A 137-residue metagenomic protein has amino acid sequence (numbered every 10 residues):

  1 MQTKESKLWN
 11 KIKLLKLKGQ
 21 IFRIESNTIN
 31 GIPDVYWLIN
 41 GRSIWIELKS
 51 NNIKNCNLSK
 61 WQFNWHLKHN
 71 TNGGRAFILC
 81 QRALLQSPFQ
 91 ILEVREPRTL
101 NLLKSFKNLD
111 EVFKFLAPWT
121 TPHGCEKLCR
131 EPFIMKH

Functional and structural regions predicted by a protein language model:
M1-S26, C125, E131, M135-H137: Acidic-basic catalytic patches of nuclease active cores, encompassing PD-(D/E)XK and other metal-cofactor nuclease
I12-L15, E96-L102, F106: Structured catalytic cores of enzymes that bind and process phosphorylated ligands/cofactors
G31: Beta-rich catalytic cores
V35-W37, R42-N52: Conserved catalytic cores of phosphodiester-cleaving nucleases, focusing on short active-site segments
N52-F63: Active-site-adjacent loop/helix micro-motif of nuclease/hydrolase catalytic cores
F63-H69: Aromatic- and charge-enriched substrate-recognition/interaction segments in catalytic or ligand-/protein-binding
N70-P97: Nucleic-acid nuclease catalytic cores
L102-H137: Charged phosphate-binding loop/patch that engages nucleotide di/tri-phosphates or the phosphate backbone of nucleic
